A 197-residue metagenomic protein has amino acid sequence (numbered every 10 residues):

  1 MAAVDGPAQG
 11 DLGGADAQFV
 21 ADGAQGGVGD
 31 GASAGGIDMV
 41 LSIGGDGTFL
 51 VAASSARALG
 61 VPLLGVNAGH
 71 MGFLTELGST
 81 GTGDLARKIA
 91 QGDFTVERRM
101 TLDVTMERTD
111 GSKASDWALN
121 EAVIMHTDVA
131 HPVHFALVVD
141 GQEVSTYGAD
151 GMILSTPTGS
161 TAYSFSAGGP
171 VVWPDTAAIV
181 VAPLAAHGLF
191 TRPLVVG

Functional and structural regions predicted by a protein language model:
M1-G6, G13-G14, G23-A34, M71-L154 (+1 more regions): Catalytic phosphate-donor-binding core of small-molecule kinases
D38-M39: Structural motif
S42, L50, L154: Redox-cofactor binding/interface segments in oxidoreductases and associated redox assembly factors
I43-D46, T158: Glycine-rich beta-strand-to-loop/alpha-helix junction loops that act as flexible
D46-G47, A68: Alpha-helix N-cap/helix-start capping motif
V51-R57, S164-G168: Short Gly/Thr/Asp-enriched flexible loops that form oxyanion-binding sites at enzyme active sites
S55-G69, F73: Gly/Ser-rich helix-loop-strand patches that form or flank binding pockets for ribonucleotide-derived cofactors
